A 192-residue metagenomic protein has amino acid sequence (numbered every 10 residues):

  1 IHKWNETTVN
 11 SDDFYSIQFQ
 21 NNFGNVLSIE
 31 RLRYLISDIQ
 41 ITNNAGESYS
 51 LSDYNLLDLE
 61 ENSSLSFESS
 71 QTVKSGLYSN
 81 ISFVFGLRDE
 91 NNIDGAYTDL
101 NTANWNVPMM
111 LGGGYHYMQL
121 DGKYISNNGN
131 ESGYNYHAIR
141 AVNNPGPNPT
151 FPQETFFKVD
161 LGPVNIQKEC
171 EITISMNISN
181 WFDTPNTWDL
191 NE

Functional and structural regions predicted by a protein language model:
I1-E192: A short, solvent-exposed, low-complexity linear motif enriched for acidic/polar residues with Pro/Gly/Ser/Thr
